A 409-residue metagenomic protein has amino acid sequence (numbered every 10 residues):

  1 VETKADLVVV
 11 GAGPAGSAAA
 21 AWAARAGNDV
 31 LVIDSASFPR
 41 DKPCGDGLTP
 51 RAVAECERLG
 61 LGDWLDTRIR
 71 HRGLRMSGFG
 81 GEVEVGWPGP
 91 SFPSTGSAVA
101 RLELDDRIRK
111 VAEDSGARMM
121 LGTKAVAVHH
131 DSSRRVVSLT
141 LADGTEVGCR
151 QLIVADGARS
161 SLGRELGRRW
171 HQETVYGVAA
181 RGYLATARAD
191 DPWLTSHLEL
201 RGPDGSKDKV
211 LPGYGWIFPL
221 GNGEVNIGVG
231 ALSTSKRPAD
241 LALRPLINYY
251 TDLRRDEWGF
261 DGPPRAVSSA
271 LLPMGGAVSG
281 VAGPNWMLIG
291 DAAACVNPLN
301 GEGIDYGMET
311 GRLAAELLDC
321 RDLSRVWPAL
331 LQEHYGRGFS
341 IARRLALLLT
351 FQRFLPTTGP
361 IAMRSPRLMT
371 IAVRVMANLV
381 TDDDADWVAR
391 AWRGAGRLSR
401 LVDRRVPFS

Functional and structural regions predicted by a protein language model:
V1-A15: Beta1/beta-strand and adjacent pyrophosphate-binding region of the FAD-binding site in flavoprotein oxidoreductases
V8, A24-C44: Glycine-rich FAD pyrophosphate-binding loop
V10, V154-A155, L288: Redox-cofactor binding/interface segments in oxidoreductases and associated redox assembly factors
A15, F38, R159: Conserved Rossmann-like nucleotide-cofactor binding loop
V53, E57-R107: A conserved beta-strand/loop capping segment in the N-terminal third of enzymes that catalyze redox or closely related
V111-F260: Predominantly flavin-linked oxidoreductase catalytic cores and closely associated redox partners
S235-L318, R325-V326: FAD/FMN-dependent oxidoreductases across multiple families
E316-S409: C-terminal helical "tail/cap" subdomain of flavin- and related membrane-associated enzymes
